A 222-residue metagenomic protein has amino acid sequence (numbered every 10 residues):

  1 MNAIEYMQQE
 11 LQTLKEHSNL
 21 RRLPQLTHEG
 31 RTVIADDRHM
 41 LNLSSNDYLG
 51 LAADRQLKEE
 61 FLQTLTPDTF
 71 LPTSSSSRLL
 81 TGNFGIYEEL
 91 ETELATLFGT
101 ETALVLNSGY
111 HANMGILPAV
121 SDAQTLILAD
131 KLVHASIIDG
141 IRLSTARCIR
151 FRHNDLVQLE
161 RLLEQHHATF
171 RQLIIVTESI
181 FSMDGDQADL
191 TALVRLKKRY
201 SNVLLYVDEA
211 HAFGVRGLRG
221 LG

Functional and structural regions predicted by a protein language model:
M1-H17: N-terminal basic, amphipathic alpha-helical segments
T13-P72, V203: N-terminal "arm"/small-domain region of PLP-dependent enzymes with the aminotransferase-like
E59-S108: Conserved N-terminal alpha-helix of the aminotransferase class I/II PLP-enzyme fold
S108, L128-S144: Substrate-binding/gating loop at the entrance of the active-site cleft, primarily in PLP-dependent aminotransferase-like
I116-A135, L156: Conserved PLP-anchoring active-site segment centered on the Schiff-base-forming lysine
A135, M183, V207, F213-G214: Catalytic P-loop NTPase motifs of RecA-like helicase/translocase cores
I149, H153-V207: Active-site phosphate-binding strand-loop segment of PLP-dependent enzymes
